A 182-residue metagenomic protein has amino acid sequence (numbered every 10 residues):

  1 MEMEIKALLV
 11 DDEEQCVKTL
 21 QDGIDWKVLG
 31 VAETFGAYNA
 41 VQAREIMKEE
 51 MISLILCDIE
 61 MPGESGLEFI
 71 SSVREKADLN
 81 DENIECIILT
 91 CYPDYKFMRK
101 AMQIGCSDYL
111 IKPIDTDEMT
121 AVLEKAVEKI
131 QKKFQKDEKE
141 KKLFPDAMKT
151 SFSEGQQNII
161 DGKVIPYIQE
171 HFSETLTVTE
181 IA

Functional and structural regions predicted by a protein language model:
E4-C16, L20-Q21, I55: Conserved acidic segment of CheY-like receiver
E14, Y38-Q42, D117: Acidic phosphotransfer microenvironment of two-component signaling modules
E14-F35: Two-component/phosphorelay signaling modules centered on CheY-like receiver
V28-Y38, I46, M98: Short hydrophobic/Thr-rich beta-strand motif most characteristic of the beta2 strand and flanking loop of CheY-like
R44-I46, E50-D137: CheY-like receiver
Q131-D161: CheY-like receiver
V164-L176: Basic, amphipathic alpha-helical hairpins
I181-A182: Short alpha-helical "recognition helix" segments of helix-turn-helix
